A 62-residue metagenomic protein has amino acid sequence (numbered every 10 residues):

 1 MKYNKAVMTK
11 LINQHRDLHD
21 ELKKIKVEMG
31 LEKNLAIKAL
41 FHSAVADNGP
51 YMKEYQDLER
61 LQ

Functional and structural regions predicted by a protein language model:
M1-M29, N34-L35, S43-E54: N-terminal acidic leader/helix
L40-A44, E59: A general structural motif at alpha-helix termini
K53-Q56, L61: Compact alpha-helical subdomains of small soluble proteins
